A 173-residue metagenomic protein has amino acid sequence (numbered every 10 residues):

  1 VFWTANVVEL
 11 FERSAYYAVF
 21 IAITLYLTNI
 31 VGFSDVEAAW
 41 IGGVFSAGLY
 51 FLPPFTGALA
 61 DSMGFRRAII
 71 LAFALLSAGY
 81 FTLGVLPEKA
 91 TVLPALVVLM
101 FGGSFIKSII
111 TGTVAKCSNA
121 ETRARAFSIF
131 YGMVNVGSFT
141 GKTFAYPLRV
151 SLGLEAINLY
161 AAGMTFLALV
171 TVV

Functional and structural regions predicted by a protein language model:
L10, A90-I106: Hydrophobic core of transmembrane alpha-helices in multi-pass small-molecule transporters, especially MFS/SLC-type
I21-E37: Short amphipathic helix-loop junctions that connect adjacent transmembrane helices in Major Facilitator Superfamily/SLC
G43-A58: Central cavity-lining transmembrane alpha-helices of secondary-active solute carriers, predominantly the Major
S62-F73: Cytoplasmic membrane-interface "Motif A"-like loop-to-helix N-cap segments of 12-TM Major Facilitator Superfamily
A74-E88: C-terminal ends and interior cores of transmembrane alpha-helices in multi-pass membrane transporters/permeases
F105-N119: Intracellular juxtamembrane helix-capping segments at the cytosolic ends of symmetry-related transmembrane helices
A124-R149, M164-T165: Glycine-rich segments within core transmembrane alpha-helices of 12-TM secondary carriers
E155-V173: Symmetry-related core transmembrane helices of the 12-TM Major Facilitator Superfamily/SLC fold
